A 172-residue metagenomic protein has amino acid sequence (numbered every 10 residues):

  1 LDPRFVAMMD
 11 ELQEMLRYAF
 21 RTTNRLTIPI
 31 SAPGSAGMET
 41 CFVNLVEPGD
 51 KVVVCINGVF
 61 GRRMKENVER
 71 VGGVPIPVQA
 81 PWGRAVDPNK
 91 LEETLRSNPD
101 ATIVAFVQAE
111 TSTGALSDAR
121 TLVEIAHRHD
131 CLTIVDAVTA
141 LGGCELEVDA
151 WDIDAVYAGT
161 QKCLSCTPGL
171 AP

Functional and structural regions predicted by a protein language model:
L1: N-terminal glycine-rich, Lys/His-bearing helix-loop that initiates the first secondary-structure elements of many
R4, E11-M15, N24, A32-P172: Conserved PLP-enzyme active-site core in the AAT-like
Y18: A glycine-rich beta-to-alpha transition motif near the start of alpha/beta enzyme domains, typified by
T27: Short pre-catalytic strand/loop immediately N-terminal to key active-site residues, enriched for Gly-Thr
